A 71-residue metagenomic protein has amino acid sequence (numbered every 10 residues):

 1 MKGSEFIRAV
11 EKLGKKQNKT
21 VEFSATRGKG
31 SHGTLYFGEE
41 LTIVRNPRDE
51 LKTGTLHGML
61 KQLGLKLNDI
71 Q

Functional and structural regions predicted by a protein language model:
M1-K29, T34-Q71: Basic nucleic-acid-binding interfaces
